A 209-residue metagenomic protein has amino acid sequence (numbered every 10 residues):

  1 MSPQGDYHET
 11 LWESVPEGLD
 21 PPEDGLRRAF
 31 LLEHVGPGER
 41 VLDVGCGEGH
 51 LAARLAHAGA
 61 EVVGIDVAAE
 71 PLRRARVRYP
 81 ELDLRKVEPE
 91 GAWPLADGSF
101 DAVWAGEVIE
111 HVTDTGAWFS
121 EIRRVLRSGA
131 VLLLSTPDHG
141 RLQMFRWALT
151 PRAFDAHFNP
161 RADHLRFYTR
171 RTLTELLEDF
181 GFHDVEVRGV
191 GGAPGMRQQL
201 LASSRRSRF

Functional and structural regions predicted by a protein language model:
M1-A96, A102-G106, F119, F158 (+3 more regions): Conserved N-terminal segment of class I S-adenosyl-L-methionine
V62, L132-L133: A short hydrophobic/small-residue beta-strand
E70, T113-A117, M144: Short N-terminal helix/helix-N-cap motif within the alpha/beta-hydrolase-1
E107-H111: A short His-aromatic
G116, R152-E175, F180: Conserved catalytic/acceptor-binding region of the Class I
G116-V131: A short glycine-rich, Lys/Arg-flanked "PGG" loop and its adjoining helix->strand segment in the class I
G129, G140-L142, G191-P194: Feature marks short, surface-exposed loop/turn motifs that line or immediately flank catalytic pockets and channel
L133-D155: Conserved class I S-adenosyl-L-methionine
